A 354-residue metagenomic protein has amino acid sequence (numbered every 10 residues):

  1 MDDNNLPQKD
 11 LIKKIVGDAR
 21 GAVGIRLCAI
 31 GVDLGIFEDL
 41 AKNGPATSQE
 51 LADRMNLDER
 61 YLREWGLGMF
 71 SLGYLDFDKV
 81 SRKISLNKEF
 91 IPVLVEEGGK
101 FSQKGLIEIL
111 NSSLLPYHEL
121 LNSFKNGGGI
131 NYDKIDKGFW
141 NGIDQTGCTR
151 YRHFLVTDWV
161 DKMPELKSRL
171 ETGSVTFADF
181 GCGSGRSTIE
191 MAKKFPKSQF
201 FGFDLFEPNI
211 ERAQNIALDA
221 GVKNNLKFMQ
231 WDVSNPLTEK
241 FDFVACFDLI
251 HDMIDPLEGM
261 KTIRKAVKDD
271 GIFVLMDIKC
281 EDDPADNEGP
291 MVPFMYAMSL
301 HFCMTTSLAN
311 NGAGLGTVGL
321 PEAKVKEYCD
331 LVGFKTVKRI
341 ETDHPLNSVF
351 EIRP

Functional and structural regions predicted by a protein language model:
D2, L6, I15-A22, L27-G31 (+2 more regions): Conserved Class I S-adenosyl-L-methionine-dependent methyltransferase catalytic core
A41-T47: Short capping segments at the starts of secondary-structure elements
S48-D53: A short acidic, leucine-rich amphipathic alpha-helix
L57-G68: Short amphipathic alpha-helical interaction segments
Q103, L114-H251, P256-E258, M276: Conserved adenosyl
L257-D269: A short glycine-rich, Lys/Arg-flanked "PGG" loop and its adjoining helix->strand segment in the class I
M276-L331: C-terminal alpha-helical "lid/dimerization" subdomain adjacent to the S-adenosyl-L-methionine
V332-P354: Core SAM-dependent methyltransferase catalytic element
